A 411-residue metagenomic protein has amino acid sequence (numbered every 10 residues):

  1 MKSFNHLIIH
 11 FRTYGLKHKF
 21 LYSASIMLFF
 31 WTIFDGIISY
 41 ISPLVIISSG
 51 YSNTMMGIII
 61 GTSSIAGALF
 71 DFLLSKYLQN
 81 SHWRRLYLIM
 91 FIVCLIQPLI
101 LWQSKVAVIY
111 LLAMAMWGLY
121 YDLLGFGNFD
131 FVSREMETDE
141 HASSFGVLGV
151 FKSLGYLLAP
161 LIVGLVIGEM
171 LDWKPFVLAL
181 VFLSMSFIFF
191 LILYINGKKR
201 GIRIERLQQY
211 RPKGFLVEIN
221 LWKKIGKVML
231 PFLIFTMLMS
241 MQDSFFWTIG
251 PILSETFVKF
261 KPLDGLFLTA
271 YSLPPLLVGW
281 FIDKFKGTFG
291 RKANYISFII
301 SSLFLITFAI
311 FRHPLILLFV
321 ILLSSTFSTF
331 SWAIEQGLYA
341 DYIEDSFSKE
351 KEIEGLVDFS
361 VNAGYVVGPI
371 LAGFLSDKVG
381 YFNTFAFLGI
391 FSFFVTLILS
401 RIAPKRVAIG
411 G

Functional and structural regions predicted by a protein language model:
K2-H18, G197-F232: Juxtamembrane intracellular "pre-TM" segments in multi-pass secondary transporters
L7-S64, K227-F267: Helix-loop boundary and gating motifs at the non-cytosolic
I58-L74, T269-F281: Central cavity-lining transmembrane alpha-helices of secondary-active solute carriers, predominantly the Major
F70-H82, I167, V278-G290, S376: Helix-to-loop junctions at the C-terminal end of transmembrane segments in multipass secondary transporters
R85-L99, L180, K292-T307: Structural signature of the two symmetry-related core transmembrane helices
W117-F151: Cytoplasmic helix-loop-helix junction between adjacent transmembrane helices in 12-TM secondary transporters
L123-M136, F330-D345: Intracellular juxtamembrane helix-capping segments at the cytosolic ends of symmetry-related transmembrane helices
P175-I192, F385-S400: Symmetry-related core transmembrane helices of the 12-TM Major Facilitator Superfamily/SLC fold
